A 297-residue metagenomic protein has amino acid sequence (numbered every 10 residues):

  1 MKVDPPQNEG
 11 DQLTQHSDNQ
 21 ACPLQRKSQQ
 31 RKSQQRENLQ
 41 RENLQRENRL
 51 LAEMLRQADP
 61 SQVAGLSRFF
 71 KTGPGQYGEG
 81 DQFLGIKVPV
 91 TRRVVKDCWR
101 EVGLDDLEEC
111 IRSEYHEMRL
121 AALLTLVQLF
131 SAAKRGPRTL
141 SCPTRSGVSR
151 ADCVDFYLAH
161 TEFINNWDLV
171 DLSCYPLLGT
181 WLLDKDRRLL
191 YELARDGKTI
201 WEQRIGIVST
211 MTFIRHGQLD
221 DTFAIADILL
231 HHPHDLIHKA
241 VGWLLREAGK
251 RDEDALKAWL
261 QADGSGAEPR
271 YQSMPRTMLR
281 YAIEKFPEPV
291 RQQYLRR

Functional and structural regions predicted by a protein language model:
K2, C22, Q40-R297: Alpha-helical scaffold domains
K2-H16, Q20-R46: Intrinsically disordered, low-complexity repeat/linker tracts enriched for polar/charged residues
